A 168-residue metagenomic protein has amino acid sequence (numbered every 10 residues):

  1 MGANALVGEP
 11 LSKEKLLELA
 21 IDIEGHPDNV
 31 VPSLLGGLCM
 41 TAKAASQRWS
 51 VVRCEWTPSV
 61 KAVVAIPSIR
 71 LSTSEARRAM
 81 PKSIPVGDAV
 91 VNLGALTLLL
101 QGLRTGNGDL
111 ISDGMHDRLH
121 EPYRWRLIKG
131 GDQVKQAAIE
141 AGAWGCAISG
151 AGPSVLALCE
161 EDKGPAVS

Functional and structural regions predicted by a protein language model:
M1-S50: Gly/Ser-rich oxyanion-binding loop with an adjacent helix/lid that shapes the negatively charged ligand pocket
I23-E24, V30-S33, R53-P58, V91-N92 (+2 more regions): Solvent-exposed alpha-helices and their adjacent loops that cap or buttress functional pockets in soluble metabolic
S33-G36, A42, V64-S68, I148-G150: Short beta-strand segments
W49-L71: Flexible glycine-/small-residue-enriched beta->alpha junction loops that bind anionic phosphate/pyrophosphate groups
V63-R126: Active-site rim beta-loop-alpha module in soluble metabolic enzymes
L103-S168: Glycine-rich, charge-dense phosphate/pyrophosphate-binding loop(s) and the adjacent flexible "lid"/catalytic subdomain
